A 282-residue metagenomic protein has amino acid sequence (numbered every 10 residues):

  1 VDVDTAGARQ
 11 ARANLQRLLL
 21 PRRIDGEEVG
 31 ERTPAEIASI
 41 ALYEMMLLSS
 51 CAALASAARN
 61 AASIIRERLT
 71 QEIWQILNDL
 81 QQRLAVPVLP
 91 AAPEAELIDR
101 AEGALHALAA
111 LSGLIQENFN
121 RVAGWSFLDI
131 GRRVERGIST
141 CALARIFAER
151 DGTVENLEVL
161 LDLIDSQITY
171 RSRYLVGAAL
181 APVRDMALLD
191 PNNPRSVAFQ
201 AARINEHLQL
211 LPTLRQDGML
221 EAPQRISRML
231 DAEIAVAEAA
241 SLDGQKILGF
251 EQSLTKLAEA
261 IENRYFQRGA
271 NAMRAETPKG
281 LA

Functional and structural regions predicted by a protein language model:
V1-A282: Alpha-helical transmembrane segments and their helix-helix packing motifs
